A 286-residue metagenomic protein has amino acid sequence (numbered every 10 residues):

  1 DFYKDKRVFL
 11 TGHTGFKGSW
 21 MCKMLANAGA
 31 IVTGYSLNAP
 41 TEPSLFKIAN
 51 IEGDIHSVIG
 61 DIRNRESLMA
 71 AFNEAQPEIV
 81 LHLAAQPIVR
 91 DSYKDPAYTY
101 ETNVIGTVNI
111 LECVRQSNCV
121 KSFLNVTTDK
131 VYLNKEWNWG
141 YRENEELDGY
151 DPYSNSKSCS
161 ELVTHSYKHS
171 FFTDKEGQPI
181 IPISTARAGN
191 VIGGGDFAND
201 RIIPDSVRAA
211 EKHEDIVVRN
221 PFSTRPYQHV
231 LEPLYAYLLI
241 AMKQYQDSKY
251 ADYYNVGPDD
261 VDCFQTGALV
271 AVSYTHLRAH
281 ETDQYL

Functional and structural regions predicted by a protein language model:
D1-A188, I192, Y235, A241 (+1 more regions): N-terminal Rossmann-like NAD(P)+-binding domain of SDR-like oxidoreductases, especially those catalyzing
I79, L162, R201-D205, A268: Generic alpha-helical secondary structure signal
K94, A188-G195, V217-Q228, A251-F264: Glycine-rich Rossmann NAD(P)(H)-binding loop
T185, N199-I203, P226-L234, C263-T266: Conserved loop-to-helix N-cap of the C-terminal "lid" that shapes the substrate pocket in Rossmann-like
P204-I216, Q228-Y254: Alpha-helical substrate-binding/gating segment
F264-Y274: PAPS/PAP-binding and catalytic site of the sulfotransferase fold
T275-T282: Conserved small/polar residues in nucleotide/adenosyl-binding loops
Y285: Cationic, low-complexity basic patches in intrinsically disordered or flexible, solvent-exposed regions
